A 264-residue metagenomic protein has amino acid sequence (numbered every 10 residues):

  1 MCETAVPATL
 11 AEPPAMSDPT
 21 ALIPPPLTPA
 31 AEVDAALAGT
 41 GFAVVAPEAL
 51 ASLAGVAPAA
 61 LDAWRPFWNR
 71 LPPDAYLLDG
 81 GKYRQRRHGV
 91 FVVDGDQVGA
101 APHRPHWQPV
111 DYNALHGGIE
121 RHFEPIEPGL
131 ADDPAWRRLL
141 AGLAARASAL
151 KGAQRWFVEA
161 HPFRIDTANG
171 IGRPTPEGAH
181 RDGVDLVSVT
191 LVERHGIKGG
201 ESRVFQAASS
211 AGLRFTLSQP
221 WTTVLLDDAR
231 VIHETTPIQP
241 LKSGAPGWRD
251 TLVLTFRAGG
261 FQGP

Functional and structural regions predicted by a protein language model:
C2-P109: N-terminal auxiliary "cap/dimerization" subdomain that precedes the catalytic jelly-roll/cupin core of mononuclear
P14, D18-P29, A153-P174, T222-P237: Generic detector of solvent-exposed, compositionally biased contiguous segments
F42-V44, P162, V187-V189, T223-L225 (+1 more regions): Conserved hydrophobic/aromatic beta-strand scaffold that supports enzyme active sites
E48, V93-D94, H161-F163, L191 (+3 more regions): Structured loops at beta-to-helix junctions and adjacent beta-edge loops in soluble globular domains
S52, P128, P176-A179: Conserved aromatic-histidine-acidic binding/catalytic patches
V92-E159: Signature of the catalytic double-stranded beta-helix
L150-Q219: Catalytic core of non-heme Fe(II) oxygenases with the double-stranded beta-helix
G200-P264: Catalytic core of Fe(II)/2-oxoglutarate
